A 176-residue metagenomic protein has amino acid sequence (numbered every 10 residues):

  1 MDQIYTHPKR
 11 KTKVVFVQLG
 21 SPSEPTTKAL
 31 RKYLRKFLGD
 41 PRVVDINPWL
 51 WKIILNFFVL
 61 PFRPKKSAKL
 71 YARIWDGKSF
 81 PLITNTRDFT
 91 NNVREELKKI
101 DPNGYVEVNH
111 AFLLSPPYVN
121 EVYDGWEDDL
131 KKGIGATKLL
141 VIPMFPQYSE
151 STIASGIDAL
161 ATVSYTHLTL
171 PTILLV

Functional and structural regions predicted by a protein language model:
I4-Y5: N-terminal regions that are enriched for targeting/export leaders and immediately downstream pro/stem segments
R10-E107: N-terminal glycine-rich anion-binding loop in soluble enzyme alpha/beta folds
V15-V17, A111, I142-M144: Short hydrophobic segments within beta-strands
K36, P143-P146, P171: Short, proline-centered helix/strand-breaking motifs
V106-H110, L168: Generic structural signal for residues in well-ordered beta-strands
V119-V122, K138-D158: Cofactor-cradling patches in redox/metallo enzymes
E121-K132: Short, well-structured alpha-helical segments in soluble
T166-T172: Conserved small/polar residues in nucleotide/adenosyl-binding loops
